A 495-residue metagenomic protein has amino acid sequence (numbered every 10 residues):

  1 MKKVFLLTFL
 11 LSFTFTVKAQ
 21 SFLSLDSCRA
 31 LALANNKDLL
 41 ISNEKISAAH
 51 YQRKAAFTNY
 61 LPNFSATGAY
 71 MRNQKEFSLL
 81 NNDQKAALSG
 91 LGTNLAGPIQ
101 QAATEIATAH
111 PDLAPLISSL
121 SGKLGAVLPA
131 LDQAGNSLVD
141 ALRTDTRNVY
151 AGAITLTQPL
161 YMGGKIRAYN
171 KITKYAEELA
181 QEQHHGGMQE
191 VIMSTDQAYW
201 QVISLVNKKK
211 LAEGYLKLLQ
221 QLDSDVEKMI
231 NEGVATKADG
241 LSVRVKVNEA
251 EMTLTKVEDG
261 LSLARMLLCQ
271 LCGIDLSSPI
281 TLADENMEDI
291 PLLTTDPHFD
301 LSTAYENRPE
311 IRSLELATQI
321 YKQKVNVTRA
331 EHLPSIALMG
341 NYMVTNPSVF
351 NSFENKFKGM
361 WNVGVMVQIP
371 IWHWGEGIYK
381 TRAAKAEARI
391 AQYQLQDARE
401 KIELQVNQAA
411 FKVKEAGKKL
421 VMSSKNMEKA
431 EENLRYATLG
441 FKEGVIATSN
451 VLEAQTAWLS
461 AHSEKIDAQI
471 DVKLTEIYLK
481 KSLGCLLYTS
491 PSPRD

Functional and structural regions predicted by a protein language model:
V4-F13: Sec-dependent N-terminal signal peptides
A19-L79, D83, A87, A151 (+5 more regions): Bacterial Sec-pathway N-terminal export signals of envelope proteins
L40, F64-S78, D140-R147, T157-G186 (+6 more regions): Small/polar (Gly/Ser/Thr/Ala-rich) solvent-exposed segments that form structured loops/beta-strands/short helices used
I41-A56, G187, V191-K210, K228 (+6 more regions): Amphipathic alpha-helical coiled-coil segments
Y51-R53, E182-T303, K412, A416 (+1 more regions): Periplasmic alpha-helical coiled-coil/stalk elements that build and connect Gram-negative outer-membrane
G68-I154, E285-T294, N326, M339-I369 (+1 more regions): Small/polar, glycine/serine/threonine/aspartate-rich low-complexity segments that form flexible
Y488-D495: Conserved small/polar residues in nucleotide/adenosyl-binding loops
